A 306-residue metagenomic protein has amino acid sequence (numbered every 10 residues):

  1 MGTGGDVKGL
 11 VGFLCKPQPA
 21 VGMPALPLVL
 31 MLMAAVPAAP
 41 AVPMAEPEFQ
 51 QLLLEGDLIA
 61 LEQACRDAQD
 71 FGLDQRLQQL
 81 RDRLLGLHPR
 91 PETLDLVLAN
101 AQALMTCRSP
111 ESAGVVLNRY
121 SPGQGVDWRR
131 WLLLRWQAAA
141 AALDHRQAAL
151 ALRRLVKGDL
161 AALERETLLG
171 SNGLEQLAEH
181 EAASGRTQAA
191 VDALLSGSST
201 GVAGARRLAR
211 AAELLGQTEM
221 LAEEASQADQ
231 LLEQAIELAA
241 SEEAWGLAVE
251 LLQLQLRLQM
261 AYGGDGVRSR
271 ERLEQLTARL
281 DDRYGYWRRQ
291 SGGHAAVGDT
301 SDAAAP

Functional and structural regions predicted by a protein language model:
M1-V42: Gram-negative bacterial Sec-dependent N-terminal signal peptides
P37-A99, C107: N-terminal leader/linker segments that initiate helical-solenoid repeat arrays
F49-L54, Q69-D70, D82-P91, N118-V126 (+5 more regions): Solenoid-like repeat scaffolds
L54-L61, R90-D95, R129, W136 (+4 more regions): Start-of-helix signal in alpha-solenoid helical-repeat scaffolds, especially tetratricopeptide repeats
G56-D57, A240-P306: Hydrophilic extracytoplasmic domains
Q63, A99, L132-L134, N172-Q176 (+3 more regions): "A position-specific structural signal for the A-helix of alpha-solenoid helical repeats
D67-R81, L104-N118, A142-D159, S184-A193 (+1 more regions): Helix-turn-helix repeat elements of alpha-solenoid scaffolds
